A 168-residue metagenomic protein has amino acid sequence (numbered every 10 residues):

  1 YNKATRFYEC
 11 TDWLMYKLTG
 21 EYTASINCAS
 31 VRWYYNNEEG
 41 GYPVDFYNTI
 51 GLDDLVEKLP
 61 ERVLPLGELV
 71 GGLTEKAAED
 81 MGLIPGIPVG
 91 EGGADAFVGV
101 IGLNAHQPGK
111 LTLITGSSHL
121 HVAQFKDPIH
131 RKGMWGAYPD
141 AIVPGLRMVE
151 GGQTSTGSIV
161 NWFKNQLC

Functional and structural regions predicted by a protein language model:
Y1-T23, R32-D53, G67-C168: Active-site core segments that coordinate phosphate-bearing ligands/cofactors across diverse enzyme families
S25-N27, V56-K58: Short beta-strands and strand-loop turn motifs
L59-L64: RecA-like P-loop NTPase motor core of helicase/translocase proteins
